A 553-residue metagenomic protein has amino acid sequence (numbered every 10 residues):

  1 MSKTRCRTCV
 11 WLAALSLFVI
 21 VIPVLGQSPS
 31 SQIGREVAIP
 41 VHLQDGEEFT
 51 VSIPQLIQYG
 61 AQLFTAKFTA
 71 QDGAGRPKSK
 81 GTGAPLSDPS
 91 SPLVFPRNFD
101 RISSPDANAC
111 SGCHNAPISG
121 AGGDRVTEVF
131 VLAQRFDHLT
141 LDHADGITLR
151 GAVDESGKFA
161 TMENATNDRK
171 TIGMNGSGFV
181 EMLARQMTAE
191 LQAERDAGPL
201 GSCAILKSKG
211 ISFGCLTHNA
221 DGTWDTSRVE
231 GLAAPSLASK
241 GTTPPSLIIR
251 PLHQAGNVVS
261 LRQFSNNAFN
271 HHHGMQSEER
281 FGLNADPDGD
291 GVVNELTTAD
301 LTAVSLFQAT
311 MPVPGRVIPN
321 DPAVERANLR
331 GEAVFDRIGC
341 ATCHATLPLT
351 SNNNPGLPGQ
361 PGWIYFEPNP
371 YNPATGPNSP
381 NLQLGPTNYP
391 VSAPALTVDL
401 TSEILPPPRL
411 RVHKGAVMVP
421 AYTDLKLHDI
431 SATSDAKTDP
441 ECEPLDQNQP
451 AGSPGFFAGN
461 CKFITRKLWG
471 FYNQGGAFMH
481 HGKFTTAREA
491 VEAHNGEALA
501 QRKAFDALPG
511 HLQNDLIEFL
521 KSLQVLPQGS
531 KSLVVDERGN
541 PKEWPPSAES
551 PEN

Functional and structural regions predicted by a protein language model:
S2-A13: Bacterial N-terminal signal peptides that target proteins for export
K3-R5, P23-N553: Periplasmic c-type cytochrome electron-transfer domains
W11-P23: Bacterial N-terminal signal peptides
